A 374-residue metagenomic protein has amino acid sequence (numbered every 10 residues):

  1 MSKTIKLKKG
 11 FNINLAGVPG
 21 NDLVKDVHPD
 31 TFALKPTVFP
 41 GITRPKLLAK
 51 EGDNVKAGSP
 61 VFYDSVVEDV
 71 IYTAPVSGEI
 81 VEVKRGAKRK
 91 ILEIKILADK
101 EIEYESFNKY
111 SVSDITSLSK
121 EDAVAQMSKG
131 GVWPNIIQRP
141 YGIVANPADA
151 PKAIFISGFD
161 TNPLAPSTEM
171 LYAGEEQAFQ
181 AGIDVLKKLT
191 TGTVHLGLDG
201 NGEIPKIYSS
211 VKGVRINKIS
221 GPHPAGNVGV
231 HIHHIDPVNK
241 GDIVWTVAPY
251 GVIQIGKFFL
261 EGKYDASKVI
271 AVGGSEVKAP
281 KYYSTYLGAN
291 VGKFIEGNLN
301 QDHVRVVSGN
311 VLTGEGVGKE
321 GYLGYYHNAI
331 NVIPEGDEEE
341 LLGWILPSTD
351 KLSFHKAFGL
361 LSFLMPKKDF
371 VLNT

Functional and structural regions predicted by a protein language model:
M1-L48, Y63, I216-I219: N-terminal, Lys/Arg-enriched amphipathic/low-complexity engagement segments that precede the first folded domain
T31, V55, A153-F155: Active-site-adjacent bridging/hinge elements
T43, A49, V66-D69, A279: Short, solvent-exposed loop/turn positions at domain surfaces that link secondary-structure elements or cap domain
K50-Y63, E82: Short, well-structured beta-strand-loop connectors
D69-S77: Short coil-to-beta-strand transition motifs
V70, K84-T374: Buried, small/hydrophobic-residue-enriched core segments of structured protein domains
